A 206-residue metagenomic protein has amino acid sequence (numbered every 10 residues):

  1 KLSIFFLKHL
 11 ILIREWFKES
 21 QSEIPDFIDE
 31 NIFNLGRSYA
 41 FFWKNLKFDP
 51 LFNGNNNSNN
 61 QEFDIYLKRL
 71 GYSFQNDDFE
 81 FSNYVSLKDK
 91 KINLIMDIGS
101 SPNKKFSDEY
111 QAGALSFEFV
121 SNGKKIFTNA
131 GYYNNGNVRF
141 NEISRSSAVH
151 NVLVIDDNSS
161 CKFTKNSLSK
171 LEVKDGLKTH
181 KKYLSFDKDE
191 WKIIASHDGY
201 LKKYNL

Functional and structural regions predicted by a protein language model:
L2-T128, Y132, D187: Carbohydrate-active enzyme catalytic cores, enriched for enzymes that act on polyanionic acidic polysaccharides
F74-L206: Non-catalytic C-terminal accessory modules of carbohydrate-active enzymes
